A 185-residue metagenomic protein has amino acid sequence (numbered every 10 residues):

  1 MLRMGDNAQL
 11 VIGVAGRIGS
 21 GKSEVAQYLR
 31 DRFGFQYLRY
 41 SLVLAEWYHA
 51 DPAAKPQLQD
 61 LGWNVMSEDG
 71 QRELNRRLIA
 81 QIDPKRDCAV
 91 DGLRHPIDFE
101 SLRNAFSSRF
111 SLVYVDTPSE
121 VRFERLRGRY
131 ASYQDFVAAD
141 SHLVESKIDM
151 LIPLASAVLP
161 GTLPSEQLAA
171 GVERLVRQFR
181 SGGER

Functional and structural regions predicted by a protein language model:
M1-L10: Extreme N-terminal, non-catalytic leader segments that precede Walker-type/kinase nucleotide-binding cores
R17: P-loop (Walker A) phosphate-binding loop of NTP-binding proteins
K22: Conserved lysine of the Walker
V25: Hydrophobic positions on the alpha1 helix immediately C-terminal to the Walker A/P-loop
F35-A89, L93-S101: ATP-dependent small-molecule kinase phosphotransfer cores that center on conserved nucleotide phosphate-binding segments
E68, R72-E73, R127-F179: Small-molecule kinase domains that catalyze NTP-dependent phosphoryl transfer to phosphate-bearing small molecules
D91-G92, A105-R129: Conserved phosphate-donor/acceptor-positioning beta-strand/loop module used by diverse small-molecule
